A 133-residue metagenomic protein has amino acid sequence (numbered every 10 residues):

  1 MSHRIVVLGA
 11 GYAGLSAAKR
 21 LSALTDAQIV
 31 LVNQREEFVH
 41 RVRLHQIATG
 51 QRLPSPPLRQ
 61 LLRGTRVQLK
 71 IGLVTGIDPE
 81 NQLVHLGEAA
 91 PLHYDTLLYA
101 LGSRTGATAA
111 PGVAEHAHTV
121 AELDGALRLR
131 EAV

Functional and structural regions predicted by a protein language model:
M1, R66-V133: FAD-binding core/adjacent interface of flavoenzyme oxidoreductases
M1-Q68: Beta1-alpha1 glycine-rich phosphate/pyrophosphate-binding loop at the start of Rossmann-like nucleotide-binding domains
